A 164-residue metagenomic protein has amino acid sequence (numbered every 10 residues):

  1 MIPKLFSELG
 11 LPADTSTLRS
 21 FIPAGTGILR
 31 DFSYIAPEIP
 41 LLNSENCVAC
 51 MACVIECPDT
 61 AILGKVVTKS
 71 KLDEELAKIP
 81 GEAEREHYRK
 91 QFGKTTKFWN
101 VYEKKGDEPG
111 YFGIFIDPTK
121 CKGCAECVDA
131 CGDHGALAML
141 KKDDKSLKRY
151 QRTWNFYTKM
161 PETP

Functional and structural regions predicted by a protein language model:
M1-F115, K120, V128-P164: Ferredoxin-type iron-sulfur electron-transfer modules and their immediate structural context
